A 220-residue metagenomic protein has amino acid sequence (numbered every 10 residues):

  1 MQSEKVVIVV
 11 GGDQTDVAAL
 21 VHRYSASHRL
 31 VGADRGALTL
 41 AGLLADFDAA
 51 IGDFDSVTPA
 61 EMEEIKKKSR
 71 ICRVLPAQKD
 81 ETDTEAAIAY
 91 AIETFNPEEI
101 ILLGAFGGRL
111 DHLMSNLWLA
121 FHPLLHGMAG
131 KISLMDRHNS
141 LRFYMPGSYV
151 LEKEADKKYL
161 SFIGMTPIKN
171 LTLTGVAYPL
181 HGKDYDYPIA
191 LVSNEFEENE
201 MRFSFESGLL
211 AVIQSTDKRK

Functional and structural regions predicted by a protein language model:
M1-E64: N-terminal beta-strand-loop-alpha-helix module at the start of alpha/beta ligand-binding or catalytic domains
D16-A18, E81-E85, R109-M114: Short glycine/serine/threonine-rich phosphate/pyrophosphate-binding segments that cradle anionic phosphate groups
T39, Y90-T94, H122: A generic secondary-structure signal
K68-P76, A129-S133, K157-S161: A glycine-rich helix N-cap at a beta->alpha junction
R73-F95: Short phosphate-binding loop-to-helix
I101-Y149: Anionic-ligand-binding alpha/beta catalytic cores of soluble enzymes and soluble regulatory domains that recognize
N139, Y144-K220: Long, charged alpha-helical interface segments
